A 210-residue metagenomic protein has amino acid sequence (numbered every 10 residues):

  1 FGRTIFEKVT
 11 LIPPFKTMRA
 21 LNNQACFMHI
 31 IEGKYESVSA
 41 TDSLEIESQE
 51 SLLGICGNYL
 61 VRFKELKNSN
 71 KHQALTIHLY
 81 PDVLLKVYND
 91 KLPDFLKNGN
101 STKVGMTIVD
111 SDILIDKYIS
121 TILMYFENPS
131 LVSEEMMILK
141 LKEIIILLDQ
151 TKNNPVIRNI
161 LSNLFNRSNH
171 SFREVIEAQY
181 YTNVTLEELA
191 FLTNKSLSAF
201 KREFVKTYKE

Functional and structural regions predicted by a protein language model:
G2-G99: N-terminal regulatory/effector-sensing and dimerization cores that precede helix-turn-helix DNA-binding domains
R19, L161-F165, A178, T193: Residue-level marker of regulatory loop/turn positions in helix-turn-helix DNA-binding domains and in histidine
S39, K64-L66, E127-L131, N153-I157 (+2 more regions): Short, flexible helix-adjacent loops and helix caps
V104-S168: An amphipathic alpha-helical interaction segment
L147-N154, V175-Q179, N183-E210: Basic/polar phosphate-binding segments, predominantly the helix-turn-helix DNA-binding elements of transcriptional
R167-V175: Pre-recognition alpha-helix immediately N-terminal to the DNA-recognition helix within helix-turn-helix or winged-helix
